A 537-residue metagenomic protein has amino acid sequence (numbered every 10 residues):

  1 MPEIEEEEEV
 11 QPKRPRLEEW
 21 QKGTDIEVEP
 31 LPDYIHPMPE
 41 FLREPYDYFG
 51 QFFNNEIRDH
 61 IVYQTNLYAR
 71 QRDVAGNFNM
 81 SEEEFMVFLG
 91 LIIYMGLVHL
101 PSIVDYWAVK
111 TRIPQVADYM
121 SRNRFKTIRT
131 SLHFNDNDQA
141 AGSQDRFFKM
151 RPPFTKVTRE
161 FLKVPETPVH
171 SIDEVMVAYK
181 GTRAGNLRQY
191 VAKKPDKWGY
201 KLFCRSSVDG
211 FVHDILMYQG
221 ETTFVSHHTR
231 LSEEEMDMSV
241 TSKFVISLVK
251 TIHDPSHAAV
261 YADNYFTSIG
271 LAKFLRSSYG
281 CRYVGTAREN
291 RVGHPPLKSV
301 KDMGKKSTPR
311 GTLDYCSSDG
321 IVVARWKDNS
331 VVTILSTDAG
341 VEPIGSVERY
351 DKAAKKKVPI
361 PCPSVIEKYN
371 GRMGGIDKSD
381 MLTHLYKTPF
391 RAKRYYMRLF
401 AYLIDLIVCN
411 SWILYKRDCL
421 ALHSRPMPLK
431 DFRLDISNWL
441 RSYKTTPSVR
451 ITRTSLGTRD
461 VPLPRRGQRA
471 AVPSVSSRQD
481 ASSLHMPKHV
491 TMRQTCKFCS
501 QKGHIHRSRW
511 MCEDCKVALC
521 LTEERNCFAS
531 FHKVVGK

Functional and structural regions predicted by a protein language model:
M1-K537: Acidic, contiguous segments within the catalytic cores of piggyBac-derived transposases
